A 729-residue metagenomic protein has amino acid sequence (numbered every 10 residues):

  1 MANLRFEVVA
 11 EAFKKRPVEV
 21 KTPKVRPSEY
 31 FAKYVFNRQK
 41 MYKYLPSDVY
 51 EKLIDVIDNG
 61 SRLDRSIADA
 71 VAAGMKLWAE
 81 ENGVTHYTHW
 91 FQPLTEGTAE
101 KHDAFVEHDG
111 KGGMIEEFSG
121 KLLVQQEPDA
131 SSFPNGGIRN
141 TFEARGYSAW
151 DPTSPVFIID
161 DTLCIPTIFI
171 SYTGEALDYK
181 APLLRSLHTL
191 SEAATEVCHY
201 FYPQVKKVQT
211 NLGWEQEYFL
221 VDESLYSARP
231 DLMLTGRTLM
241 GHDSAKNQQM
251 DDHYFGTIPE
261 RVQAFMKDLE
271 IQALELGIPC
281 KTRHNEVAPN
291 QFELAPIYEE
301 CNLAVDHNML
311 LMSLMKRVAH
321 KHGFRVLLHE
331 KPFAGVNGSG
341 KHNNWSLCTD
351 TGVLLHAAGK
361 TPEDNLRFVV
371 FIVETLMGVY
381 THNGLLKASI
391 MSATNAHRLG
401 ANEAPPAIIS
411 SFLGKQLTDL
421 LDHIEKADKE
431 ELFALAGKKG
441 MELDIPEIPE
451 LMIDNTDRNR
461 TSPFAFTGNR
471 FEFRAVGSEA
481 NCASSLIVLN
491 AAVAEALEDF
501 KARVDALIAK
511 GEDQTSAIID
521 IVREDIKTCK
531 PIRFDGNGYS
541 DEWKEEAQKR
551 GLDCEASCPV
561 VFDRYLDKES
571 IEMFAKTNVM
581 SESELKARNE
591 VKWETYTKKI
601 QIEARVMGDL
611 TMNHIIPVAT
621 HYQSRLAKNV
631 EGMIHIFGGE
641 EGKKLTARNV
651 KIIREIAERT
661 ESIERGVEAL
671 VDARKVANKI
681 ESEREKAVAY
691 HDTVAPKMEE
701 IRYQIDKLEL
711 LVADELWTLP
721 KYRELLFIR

Functional and structural regions predicted by a protein language model:
A2-K24, T141-F157, T162: N-terminal hydrophobic targeting/anchoring segments and the immediately downstream early-domain regions of hydrolases
E7-V9, V20-Y42, H188, E192 (+1 more regions): Flexible inter-domain linker/hinge segments
Y30-E143: Active-site core of metal-dependent hydrolases
I67, F91, S119, P296-Y298 (+5 more regions): Active-site proximal loops enriched in glycine and acidic residues that flank catalytic Cys/His/Asp and coordinate
I67-V71, F91-P93, K121-L122, F169 (+4 more regions): Active-site-proximal loop/turn and secondary-structure-junction residues that shape catalytic pockets, frequently
E96-G113, S131, R229, G236-T238 (+4 more regions): Short linear, low-complexity motifs centered on an aromatic residue
E143-L328, N337-G340, L347-E590: Glycine-rich, acidic/polar active-site loops that bind/position phosphate-bearing ligands
E524-R729: C-terminal amphipathic alpha-helical interaction region
